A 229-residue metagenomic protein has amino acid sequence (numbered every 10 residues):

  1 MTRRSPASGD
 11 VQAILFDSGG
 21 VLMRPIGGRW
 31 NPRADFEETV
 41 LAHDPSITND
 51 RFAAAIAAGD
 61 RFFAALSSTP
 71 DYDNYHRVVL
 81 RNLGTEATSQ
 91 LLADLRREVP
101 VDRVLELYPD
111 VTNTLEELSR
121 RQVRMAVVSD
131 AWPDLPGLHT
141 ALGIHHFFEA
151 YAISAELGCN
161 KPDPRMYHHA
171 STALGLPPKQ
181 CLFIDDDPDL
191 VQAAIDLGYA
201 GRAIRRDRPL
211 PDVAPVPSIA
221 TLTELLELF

Functional and structural regions predicted by a protein language model:
M1-I14, R24, D50, T112 (+3 more regions): Asp-based, Mg2+/Mn2+-dependent phosphohydrolase catalytic module
R3-P109, R120: N-terminal helical cap/lid subdomain that shapes the substrate entry/recognition surface in HAD-like hydrolases
V101-E106, S129-D130, C159: Short, flexible loop segments at the rims of nucleotide/cofactor-binding pockets, characterized by
